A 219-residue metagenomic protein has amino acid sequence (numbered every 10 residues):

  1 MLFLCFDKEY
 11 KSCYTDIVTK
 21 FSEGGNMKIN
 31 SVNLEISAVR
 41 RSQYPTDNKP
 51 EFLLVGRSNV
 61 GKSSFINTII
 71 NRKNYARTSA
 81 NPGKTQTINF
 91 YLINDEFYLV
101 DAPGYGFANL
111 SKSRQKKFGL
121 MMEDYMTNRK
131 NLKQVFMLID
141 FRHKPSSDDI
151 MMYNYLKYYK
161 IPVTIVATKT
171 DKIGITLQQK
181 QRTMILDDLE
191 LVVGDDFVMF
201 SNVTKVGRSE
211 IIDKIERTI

Functional and structural regions predicted by a protein language model:
F3-F6, Y10, Y14-E23: Short, positively charged and aromatic/hydrophobic N-terminal segments
V18-F107: Conserved G1/Walker A P-loop phosphate-binding module
I29-R41, I173-I219: Canonical P-loop GTPase G-domain recognition
F52, N59-V60, I66, N89 (+8 more regions): Structured catalytic cores of enzymes that bind and process phosphorylated ligands/cofactors
I69-K73, M126, L189, I215: Hydrophobic aliphatic residues
P82-N89, P103-K133, F141-N154: Switch II of P-loop NTPase G domains
K84, F97, G104-F107, R142-K144 (+2 more regions): Conserved nucleotide-binding/hydrolysis micro-motifs of P-loop NTPases
D124-D195: Conserved C-terminal guanine-recognition region of P-loop GTPase G domains, centered on the G4
